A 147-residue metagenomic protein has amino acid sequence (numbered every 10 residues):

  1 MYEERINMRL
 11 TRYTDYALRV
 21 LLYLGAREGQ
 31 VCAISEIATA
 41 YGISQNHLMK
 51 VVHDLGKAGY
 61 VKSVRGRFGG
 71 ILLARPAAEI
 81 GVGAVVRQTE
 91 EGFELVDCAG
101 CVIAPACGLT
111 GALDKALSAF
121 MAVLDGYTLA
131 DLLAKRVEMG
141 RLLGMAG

Functional and structural regions predicted by a protein language model:
M1-R5, G100-G147: C-terminal regulatory/oligomerization modules of transcriptional regulators
G25-G29, R75-P76: Short helix-capping/hinge SLiMs at alpha-helix to coil transitions
S35-I43: A short alpha-helical element within helix-turn-helix/winged-helix DNA-binding domains across DNA-binding proteins
T39, G56-K57: Alpha-helical residues within the helix-turn-helix
N46: Key DNA-contact positions within bacterial/archaeal DNA-binding proteins
G59-L73: Beta-hairpin "wing" of winged helix-turn-helix
A77-V102, L109, L113-S118: Conserved segment of winged-helix/HTH DNA-binding domains
